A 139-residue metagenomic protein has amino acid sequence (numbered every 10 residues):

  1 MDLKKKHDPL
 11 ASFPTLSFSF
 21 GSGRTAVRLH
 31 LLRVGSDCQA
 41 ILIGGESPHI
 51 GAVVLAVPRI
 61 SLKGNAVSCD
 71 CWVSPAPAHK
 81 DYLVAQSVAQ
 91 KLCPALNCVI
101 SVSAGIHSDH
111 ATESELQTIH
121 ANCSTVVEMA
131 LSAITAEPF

Functional and structural regions predicted by a protein language model:
D2-G23: Short, Gly/Pro- and small/polar-rich lid/capping loops
S17-A95, V99-S108, E115-C123, M129-E137: Conserved mixed alpha/beta catalytic, RNA-binding, or beta-rich assembly cores of soluble enzyme, regulatory
